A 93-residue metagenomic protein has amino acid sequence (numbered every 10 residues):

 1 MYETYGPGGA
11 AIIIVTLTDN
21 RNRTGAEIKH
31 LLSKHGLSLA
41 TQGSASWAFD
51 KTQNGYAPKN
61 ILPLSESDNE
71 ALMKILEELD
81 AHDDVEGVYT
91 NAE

Functional and structural regions predicted by a protein language model:
M1-G9, L17-E93: Long, contiguous binding/interaction regions
